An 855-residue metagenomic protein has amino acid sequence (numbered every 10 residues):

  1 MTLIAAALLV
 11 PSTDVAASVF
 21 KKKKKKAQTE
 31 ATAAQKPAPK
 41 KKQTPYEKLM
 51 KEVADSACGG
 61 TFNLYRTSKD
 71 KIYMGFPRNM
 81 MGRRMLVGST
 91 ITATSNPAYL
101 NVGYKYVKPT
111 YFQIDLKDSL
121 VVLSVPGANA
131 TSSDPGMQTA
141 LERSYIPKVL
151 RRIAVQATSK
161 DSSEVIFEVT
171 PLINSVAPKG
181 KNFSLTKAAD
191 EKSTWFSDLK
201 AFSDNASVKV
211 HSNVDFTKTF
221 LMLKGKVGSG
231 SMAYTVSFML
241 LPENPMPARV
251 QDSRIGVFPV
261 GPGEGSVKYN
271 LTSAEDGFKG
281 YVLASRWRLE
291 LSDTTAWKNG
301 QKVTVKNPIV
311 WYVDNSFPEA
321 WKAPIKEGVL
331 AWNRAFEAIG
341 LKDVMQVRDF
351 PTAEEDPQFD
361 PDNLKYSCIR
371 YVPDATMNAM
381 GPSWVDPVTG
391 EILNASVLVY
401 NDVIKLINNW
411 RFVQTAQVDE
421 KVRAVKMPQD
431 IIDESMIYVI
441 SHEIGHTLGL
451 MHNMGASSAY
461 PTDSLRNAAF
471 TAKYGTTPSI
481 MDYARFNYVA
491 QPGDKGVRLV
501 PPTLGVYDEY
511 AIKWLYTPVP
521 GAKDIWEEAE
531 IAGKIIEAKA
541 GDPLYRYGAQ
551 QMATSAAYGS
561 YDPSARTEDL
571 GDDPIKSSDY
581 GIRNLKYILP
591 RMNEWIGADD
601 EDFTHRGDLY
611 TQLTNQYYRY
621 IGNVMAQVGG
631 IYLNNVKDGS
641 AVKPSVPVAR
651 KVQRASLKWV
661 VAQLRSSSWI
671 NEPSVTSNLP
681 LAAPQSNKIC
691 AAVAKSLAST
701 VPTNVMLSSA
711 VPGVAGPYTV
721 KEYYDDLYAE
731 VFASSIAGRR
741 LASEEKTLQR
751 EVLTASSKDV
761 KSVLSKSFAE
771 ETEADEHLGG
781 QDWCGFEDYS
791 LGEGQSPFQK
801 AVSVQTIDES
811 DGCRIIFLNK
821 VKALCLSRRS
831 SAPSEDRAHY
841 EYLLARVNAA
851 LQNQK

Functional and structural regions predicted by a protein language model:
M1-A6: Sec-dependent N-terminal signal peptides
L8-V15: C-terminal segment of classical bacterial N-terminal signal peptides
F20-F317, R334-A335, I339, V344 (+7 more regions): Auxiliary tRNA-acceptor-end handling modules of aminoacyl-tRNA synthetases
T44, A323-L330, R334, E434 (+2 more regions): Solvent-exposed, polar/charged alpha-helical surfaces in well-ordered, non-transmembrane soluble domains, broadly
L330-L341, G445-H446, L450, F486 (+2 more regions): Sec-exported extracytoplasmic/periplasmic mature domains
D349-V372, E434-Q491: The catalytic-center signature of Zn2+-dependent metalloproteases
M380, V385, E391-V399, I440-L448 (+3 more regions): Extended catalytic-interface subdomain
S457-K855: Conserved catalytic/binding loops enriched for acidic/polar residues
